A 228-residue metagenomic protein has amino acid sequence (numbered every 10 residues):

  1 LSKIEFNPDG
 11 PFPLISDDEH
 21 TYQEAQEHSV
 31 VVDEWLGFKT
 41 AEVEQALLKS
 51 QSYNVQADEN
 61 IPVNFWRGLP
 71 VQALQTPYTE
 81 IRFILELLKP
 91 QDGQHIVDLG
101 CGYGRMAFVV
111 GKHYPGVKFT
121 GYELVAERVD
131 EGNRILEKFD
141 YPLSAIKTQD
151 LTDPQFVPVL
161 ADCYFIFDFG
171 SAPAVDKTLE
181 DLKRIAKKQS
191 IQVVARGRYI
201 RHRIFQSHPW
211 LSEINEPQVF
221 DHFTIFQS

Functional and structural regions predicted by a protein language model:
L1-P90: S-adenosyl-L-methionine
G93-G102: Conserved class I S-adenosyl-L-methionine
G104-F108: Glycine-rich SAM-binding Motif I of class I
V125: Conserved SAM/SAH-binding beta-strand->alpha-helix loop
G132-N133: Conserved SAM-binding loop
D140-L151: Conserved SAM-binding strand-loop segment of SAM-dependent methyltransferases
D162-P173: A short SAM/SAH-binding and catalytic strip from SAM-dependent methyltransferases
P173-S228: C-terminal substrate-binding/active-site "lid" region of AdoMet-derived donor-dependent transferases
